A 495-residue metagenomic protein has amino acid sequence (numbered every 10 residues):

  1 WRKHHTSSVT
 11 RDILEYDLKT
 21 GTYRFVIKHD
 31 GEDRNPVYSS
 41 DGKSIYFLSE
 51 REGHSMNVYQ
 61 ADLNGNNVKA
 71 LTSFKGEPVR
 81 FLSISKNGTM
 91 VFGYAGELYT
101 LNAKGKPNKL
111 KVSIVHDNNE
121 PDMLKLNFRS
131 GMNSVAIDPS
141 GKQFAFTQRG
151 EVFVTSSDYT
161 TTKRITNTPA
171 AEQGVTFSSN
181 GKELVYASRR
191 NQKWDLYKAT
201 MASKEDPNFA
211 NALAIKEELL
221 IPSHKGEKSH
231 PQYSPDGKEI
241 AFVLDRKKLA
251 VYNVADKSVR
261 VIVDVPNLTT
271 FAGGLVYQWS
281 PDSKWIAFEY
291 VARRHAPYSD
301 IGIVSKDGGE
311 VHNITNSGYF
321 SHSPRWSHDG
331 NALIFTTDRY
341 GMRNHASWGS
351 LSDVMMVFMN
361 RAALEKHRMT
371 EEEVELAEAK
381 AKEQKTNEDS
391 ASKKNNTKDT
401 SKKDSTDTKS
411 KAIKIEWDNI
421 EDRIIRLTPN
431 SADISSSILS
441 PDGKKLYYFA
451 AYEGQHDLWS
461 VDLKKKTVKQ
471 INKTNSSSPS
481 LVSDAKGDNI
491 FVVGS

Functional and structural regions predicted by a protein language model:
W1-L14, L18-R34, S40-Y59, L63 (+18 more regions): A flexible loop/linker signature enriched in serine peptidases of the S9 family
G21-K28, N66-S73, K163-I165, I215-L220 (+4 more regions): Blade-edge beta-strand/turn elements of extracellular beta-propeller and related beta-sheet repeat scaffolds
P36-S44, F81-G88, V135-K142, V175-E183 (+5 more regions): Blade-terminus and WD-like Trp-Asp/Gly-His loop motifs, strongest in beta-propeller folds
S40-S44, D138-P139, A145, G150-S156 (+5 more regions): Long hydrophobic segments that form regular secondary structure
K69-S83, H312-P324, T428-S435, K469-L481: Conserved blade-ending motifs and adjacent loop-strand segments that build the rim/top face of beta-propeller domains
V115-M132, L213-L220, I413-S431: A short helix->beta-strand "capping" segment at the edge of beta-propeller domains
P169, Q173-T176, W194, N472-S480: Blade-loop segments of beta-propeller domains
N316-Y319, R339, G454-S495: Strand-loop-strand
